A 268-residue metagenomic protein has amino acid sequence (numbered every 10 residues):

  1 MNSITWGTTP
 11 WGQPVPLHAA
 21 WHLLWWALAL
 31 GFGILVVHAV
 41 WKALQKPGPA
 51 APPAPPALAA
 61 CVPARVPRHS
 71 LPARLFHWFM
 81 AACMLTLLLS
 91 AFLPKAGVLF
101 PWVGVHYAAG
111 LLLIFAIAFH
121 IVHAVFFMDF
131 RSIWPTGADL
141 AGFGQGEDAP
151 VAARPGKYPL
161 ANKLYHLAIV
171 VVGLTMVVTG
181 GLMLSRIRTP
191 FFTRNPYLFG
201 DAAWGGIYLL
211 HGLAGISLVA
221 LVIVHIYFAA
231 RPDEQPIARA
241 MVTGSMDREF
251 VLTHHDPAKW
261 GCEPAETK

Functional and structural regions predicted by a protein language model:
M1-K268: Membrane-embedded alpha-helical bundles that constitute the cytochrome b-like, heme-associated redox core of multi-pass
